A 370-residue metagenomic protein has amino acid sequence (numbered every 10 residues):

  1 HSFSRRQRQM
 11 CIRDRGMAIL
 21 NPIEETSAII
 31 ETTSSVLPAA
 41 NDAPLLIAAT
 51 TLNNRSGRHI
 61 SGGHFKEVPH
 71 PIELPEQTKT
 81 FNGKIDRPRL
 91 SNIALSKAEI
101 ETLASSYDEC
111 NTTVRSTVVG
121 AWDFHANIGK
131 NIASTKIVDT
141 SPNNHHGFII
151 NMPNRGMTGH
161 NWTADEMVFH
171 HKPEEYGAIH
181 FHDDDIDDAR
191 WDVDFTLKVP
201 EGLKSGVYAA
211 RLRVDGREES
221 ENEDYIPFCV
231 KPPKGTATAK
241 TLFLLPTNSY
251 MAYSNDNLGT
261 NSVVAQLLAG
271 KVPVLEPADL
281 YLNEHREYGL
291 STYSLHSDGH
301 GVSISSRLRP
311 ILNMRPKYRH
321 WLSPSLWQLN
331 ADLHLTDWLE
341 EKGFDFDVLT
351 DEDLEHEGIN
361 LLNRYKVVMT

Functional and structural regions predicted by a protein language model:
R5-Q9, R13-N154: Extracellular glycan-associated modules
N82, L362-N363: A short, aliphatic-rich alpha-helical micro-motif
N154-D187, V214-L361: Aromatic-Pro/Gly-enriched surface loop or interdomain linker that acts as a lid/target-recognition segment
V193-L197: Short strand-edge motifs at loop-to-beta-strand transitions and within beta-strands of extracellular beta-rich domains
K198-G202: Short, surface-exposed loop/turn segments at beta-strand-coil junctions that are enriched for proline with nearby
G206-L212: Short, aromatic- and glycine-rich surface loops/edge beta-strands on solvent-exposed regions
L242, K366-T370: Structural motif
